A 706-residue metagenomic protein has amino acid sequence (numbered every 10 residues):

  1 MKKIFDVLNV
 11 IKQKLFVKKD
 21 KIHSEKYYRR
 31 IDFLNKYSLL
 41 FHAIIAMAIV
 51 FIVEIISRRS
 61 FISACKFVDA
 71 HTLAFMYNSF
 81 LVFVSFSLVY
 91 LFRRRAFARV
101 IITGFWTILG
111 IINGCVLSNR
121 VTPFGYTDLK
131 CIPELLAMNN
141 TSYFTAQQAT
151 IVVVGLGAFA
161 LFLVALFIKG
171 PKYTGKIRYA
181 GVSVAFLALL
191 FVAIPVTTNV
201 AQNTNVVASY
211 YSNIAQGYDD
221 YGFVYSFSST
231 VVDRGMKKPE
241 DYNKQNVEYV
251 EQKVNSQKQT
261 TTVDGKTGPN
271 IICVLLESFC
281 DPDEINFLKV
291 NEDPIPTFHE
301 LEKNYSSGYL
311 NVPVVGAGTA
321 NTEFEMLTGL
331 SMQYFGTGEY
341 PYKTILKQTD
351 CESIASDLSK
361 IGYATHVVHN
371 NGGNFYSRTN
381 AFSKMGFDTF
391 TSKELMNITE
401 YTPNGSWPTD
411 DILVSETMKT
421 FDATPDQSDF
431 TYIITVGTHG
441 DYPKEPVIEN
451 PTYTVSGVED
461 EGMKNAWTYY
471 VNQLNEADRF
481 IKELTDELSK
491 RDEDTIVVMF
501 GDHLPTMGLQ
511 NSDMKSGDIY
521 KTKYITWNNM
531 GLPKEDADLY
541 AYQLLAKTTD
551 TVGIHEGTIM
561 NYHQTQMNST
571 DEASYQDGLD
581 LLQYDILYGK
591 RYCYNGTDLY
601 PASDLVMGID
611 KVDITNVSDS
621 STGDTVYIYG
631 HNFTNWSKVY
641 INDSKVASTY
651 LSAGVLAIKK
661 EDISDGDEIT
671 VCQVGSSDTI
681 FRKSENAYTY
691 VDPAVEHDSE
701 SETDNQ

Functional and structural regions predicted by a protein language model:
K2-G217, G666: Transmembrane and membrane-interface helices of multi-pass, inner-membrane envelope-modifying transferases
K14-L15, E25, G222, S353 (+1 more regions): Serine-centered coil/turn micro-motif
R99-I102, Y126-L129, Y221-S226, T468-D478 (+1 more regions): Short, well-ordered coil↔helix boundary/capping segments
R120, L129-N140, A149, Y225-R234 (+4 more regions): Short alpha-helical interface patches
L129-I132, D220-V224, V247, I295 (+2 more regions): Alpha-helix initiation and N-capping motif
I194-C273: Membrane-interface segments at or immediately adjacent to transmembrane helices that form the boundary between
Q259-G265, C273-L276, D281-Q706: Solvent-exposed soluble domains appended to multi-pass membrane proteins
